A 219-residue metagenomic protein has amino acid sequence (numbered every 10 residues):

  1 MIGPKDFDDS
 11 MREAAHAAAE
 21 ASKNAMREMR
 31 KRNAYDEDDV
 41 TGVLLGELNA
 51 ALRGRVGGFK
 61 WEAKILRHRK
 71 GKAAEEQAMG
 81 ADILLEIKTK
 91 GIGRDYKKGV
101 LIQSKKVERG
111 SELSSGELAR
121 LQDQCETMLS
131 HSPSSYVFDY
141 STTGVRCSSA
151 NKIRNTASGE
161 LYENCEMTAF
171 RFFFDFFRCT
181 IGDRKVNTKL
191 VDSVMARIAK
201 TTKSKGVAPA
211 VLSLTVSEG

Functional and structural regions predicted by a protein language model:
M1-K5: Eukaryotic low-complexity, non-globular regulatory regions
D9-R67: Acidic-basic catalytic patches of nuclease active cores, encompassing PD-(D/E)XK and other metal-cofactor nuclease
L45-N49, D82-K88: Short, well-ordered amphipathic alpha-helices
K64-M79, I87-G91: Active-site metal-binding core of divalent-cation-utilizing nuclease and nuclease-like domains
I83-L85, K98-K106: Conserved catalytic cores of phosphodiester-cleaving nucleases, focusing on short active-site segments
K88-K90, K105-V107, T142: Beta-hairpin (beta-strand-turn-beta-strand) motif
I92-Y96: Short loop/turn motifs that connect adjacent beta-strands in outer-membrane beta-barrel proteins
E108-G219: Acidic, metal/cofactor-coordinating or nucleic-acid-engaging core segments within structured domains
